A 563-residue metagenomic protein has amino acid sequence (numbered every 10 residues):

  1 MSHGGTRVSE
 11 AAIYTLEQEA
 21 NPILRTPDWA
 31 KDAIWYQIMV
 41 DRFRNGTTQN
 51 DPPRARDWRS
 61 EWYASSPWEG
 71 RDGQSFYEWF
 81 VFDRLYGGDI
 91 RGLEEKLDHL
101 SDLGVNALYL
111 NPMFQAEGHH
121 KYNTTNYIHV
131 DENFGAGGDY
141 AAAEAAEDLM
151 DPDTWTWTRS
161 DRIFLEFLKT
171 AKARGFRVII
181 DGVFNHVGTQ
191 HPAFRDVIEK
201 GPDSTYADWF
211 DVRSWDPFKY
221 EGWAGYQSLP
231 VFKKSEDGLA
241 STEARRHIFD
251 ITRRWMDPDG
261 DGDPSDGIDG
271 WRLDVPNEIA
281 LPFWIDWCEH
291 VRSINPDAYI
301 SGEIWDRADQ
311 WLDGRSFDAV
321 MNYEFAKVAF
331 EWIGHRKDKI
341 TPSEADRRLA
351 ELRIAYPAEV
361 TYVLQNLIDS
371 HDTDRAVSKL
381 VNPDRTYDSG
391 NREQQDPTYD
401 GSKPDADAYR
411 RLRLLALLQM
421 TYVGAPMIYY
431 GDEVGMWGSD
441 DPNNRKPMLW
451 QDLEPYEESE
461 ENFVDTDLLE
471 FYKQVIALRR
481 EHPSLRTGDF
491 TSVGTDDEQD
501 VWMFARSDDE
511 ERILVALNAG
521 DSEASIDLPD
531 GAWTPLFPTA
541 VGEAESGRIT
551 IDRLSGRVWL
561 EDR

Functional and structural regions predicted by a protein language model:
M1-E19: Extended acidic/polar, glycine-enriched regions that form or flank non-catalytic beta-rich accessory modules
A30, G46-F80, L85, D306 (+2 more regions): Loop/helix patches that line or flank the sugar-binding groove of alpha-linked glycan CAZymes
A30-A33, V40-N106, M113-S265, W287 (+3 more regions): Substrate-binding/active-site clefts of carbohydrate-active enzymes
I34, E545-R563: C-terminal beta-strand-rich structural cap/linker in extracellular carbohydrate-active enzymes
I34-Y36, L108-L110, V178-I180, W271 (+4 more regions): Hydrophobic faces of well-ordered beta-strands that scaffold small-molecule active sites in alpha/beta enzyme cores
I38, L100, L110, Y127 (+9 more regions): Conserved, mostly hydrophobic/aromatic
L168-F176, H186, R195-G201, I251 (+6 more regions): Active-site-proximal helices and loops of the catalytic beta/alpha 8
D530-A540: Solvent-exposed beta-hairpin/edge-strand motifs
